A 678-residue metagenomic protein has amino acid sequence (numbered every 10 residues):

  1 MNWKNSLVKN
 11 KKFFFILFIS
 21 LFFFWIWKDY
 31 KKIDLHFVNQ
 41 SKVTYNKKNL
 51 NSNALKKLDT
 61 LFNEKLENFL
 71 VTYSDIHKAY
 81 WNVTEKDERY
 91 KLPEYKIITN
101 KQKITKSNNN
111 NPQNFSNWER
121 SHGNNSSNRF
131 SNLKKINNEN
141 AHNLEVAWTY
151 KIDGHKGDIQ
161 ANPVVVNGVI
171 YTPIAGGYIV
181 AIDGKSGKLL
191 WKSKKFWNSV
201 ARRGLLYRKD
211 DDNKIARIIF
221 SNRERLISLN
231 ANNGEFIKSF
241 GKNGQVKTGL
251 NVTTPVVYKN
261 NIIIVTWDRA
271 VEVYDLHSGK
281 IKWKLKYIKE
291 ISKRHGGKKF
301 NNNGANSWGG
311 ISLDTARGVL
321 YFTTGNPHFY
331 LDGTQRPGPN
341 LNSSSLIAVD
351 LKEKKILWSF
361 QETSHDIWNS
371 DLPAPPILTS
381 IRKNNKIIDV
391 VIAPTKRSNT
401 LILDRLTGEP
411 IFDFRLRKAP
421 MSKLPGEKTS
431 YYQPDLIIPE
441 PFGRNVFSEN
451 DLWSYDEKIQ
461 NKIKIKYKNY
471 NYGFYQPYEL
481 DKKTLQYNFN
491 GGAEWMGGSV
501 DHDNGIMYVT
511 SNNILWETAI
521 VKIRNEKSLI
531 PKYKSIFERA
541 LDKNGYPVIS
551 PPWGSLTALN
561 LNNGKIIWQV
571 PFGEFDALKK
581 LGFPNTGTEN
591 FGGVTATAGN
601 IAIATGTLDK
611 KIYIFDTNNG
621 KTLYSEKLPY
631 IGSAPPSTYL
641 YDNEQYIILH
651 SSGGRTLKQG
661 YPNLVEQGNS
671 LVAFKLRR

Functional and structural regions predicted by a protein language model:
N2-I19: N-terminal Sec-pathway targeting helices
Y30-K134, Y431-I463: N-terminal pre-domain segments of enzymes
W118-H122, K156-Y178, S199-L226, L250-V271 (+11 more regions): Repeat-blade elements of multi-bladed beta-propeller folds
N124-R208, F220-K242: N-terminal cofactor/phosphate-binding cores enriched in small/glycine residues, especially glycine-rich loops such as
A147, K188-K192, E235-K238, K282-W283 (+4 more regions): A structural motif specific to WD40 beta-propellers
Y150-N162, K192-D212, G241-V257, K284-G310 (+10 more regions): Extracytoplasmic beta-rich repeat domains
L229, A270-K280, R336-K354, L403-G408 (+3 more regions): Beta-propeller blade signature
I377-L424, L676: Phosphate/diphosphate-binding loops
